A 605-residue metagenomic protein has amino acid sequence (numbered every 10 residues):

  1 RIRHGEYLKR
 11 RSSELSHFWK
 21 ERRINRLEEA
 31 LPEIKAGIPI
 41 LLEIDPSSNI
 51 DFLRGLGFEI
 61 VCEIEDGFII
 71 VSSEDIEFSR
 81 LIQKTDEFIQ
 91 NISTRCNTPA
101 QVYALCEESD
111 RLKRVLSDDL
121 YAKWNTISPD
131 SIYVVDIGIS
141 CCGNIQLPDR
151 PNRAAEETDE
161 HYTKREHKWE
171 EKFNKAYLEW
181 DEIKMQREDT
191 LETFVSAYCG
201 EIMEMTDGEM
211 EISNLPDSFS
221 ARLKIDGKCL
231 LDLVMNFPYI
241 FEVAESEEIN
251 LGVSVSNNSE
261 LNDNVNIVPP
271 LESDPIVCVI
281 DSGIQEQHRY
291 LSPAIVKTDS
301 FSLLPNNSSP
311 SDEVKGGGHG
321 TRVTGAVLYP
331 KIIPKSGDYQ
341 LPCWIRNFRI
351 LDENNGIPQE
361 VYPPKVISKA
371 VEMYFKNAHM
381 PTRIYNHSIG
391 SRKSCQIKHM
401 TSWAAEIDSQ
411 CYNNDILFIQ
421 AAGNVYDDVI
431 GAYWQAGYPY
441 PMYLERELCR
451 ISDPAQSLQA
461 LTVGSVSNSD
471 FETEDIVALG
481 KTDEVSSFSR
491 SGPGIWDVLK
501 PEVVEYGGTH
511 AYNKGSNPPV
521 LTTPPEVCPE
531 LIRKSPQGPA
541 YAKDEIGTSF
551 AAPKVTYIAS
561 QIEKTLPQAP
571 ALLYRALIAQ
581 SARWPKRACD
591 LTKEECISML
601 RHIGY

Functional and structural regions predicted by a protein language model:
R1-E29, I40, N49-Y133, C142-I145 (+1 more regions): Autoinhibitory propeptides
R23-P46, P129-I145, A155-E182: Short glycine-/aliphatic-rich beta-strand segments at the starts of folded cytosolic domains
Q146-L147, P151-A155, K164, W169-K175 (+3 more regions): Subtilisin-like peptidase catalytic core
I267-D299, S309-Y362, Q396, N413-D415 (+6 more regions): Subtilisin-like serine protease catalytic core
G283-N307, V466-L479, V485, S489-A552: Catalytic-core environment of secreted peptidases
D352-S457, P539-I546, F550-A552: Substrate-binding/access-modulating region of protease and related hydrolase catalytic domains
Y541-A542, K564-Y605: C-terminal subdomain of the subtilisin-like protease fold in secreted/lumenal serine endopeptidases
A551-T565: Short, small-residue alpha-helix embedded
